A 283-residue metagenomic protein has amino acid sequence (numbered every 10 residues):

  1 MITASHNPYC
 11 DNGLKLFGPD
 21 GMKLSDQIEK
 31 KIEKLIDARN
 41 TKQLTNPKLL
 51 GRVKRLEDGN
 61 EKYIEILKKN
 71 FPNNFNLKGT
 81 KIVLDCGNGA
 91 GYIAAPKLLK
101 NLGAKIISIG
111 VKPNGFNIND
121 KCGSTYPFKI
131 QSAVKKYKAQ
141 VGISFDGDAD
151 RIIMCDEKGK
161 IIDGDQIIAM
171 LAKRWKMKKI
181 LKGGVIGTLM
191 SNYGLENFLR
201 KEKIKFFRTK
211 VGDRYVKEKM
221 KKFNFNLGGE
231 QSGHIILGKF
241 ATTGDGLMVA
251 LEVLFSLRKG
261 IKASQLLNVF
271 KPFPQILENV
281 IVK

Functional and structural regions predicted by a protein language model:
M1-S5, D85, S144-D146: Short beta-strand segments
P8-D26, K30, K34, K129-L189 (+1 more regions): Replace "Mg2+/Mn2+-dependent" with "divalent metal-dependent
C10-Y137: Gly/Ser/Thr-enriched, mixed-charge loops and adjacent short helices that form phosphate/oxyanion-binding elements
K23, Q27-K31, D58-K62, A90-A94 (+9 more regions): Conserved active-site and cofactor/substrate-binding residues in soluble primary-metabolism enzymes
K42-K54, G79, A139-F145, K182-G183 (+1 more regions): Flexible, glycine/charged-enriched surface loops at secondary-structure junctions
R55-L56, L84-G87, N119, I161 (+3 more regions): Glycine- and other small-residue-rich loops at beta-strand/loop junctions that grip anionic moieties
G103-G110, I161-Q166, K203-V211: Short hydrophobic/aromatic-enriched beta-strand-loop microsegments
V141, M177, L181-K283: Phosphate-binding and adjacent anionic-ligand microenvironments
